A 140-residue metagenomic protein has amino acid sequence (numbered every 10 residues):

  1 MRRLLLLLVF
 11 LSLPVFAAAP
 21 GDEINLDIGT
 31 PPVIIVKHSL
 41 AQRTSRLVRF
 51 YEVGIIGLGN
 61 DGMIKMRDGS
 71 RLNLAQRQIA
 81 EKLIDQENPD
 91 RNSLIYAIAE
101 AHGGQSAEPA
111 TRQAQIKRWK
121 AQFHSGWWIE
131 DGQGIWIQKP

Functional and structural regions predicted by a protein language model:
L4-L13: Sec-dependent N-terminal signal peptides
L13-A19: Sec/Tat signal peptide C-region and signal peptidase I cleavage site
P20-R77, K82, A101-P140: Amphipathic, charged alpha-helical segments and their helix-to-coil junctions in extracytoplasmic/peripheral assemblies
L83-A99: Short, well-ordered alpha-helical segments
